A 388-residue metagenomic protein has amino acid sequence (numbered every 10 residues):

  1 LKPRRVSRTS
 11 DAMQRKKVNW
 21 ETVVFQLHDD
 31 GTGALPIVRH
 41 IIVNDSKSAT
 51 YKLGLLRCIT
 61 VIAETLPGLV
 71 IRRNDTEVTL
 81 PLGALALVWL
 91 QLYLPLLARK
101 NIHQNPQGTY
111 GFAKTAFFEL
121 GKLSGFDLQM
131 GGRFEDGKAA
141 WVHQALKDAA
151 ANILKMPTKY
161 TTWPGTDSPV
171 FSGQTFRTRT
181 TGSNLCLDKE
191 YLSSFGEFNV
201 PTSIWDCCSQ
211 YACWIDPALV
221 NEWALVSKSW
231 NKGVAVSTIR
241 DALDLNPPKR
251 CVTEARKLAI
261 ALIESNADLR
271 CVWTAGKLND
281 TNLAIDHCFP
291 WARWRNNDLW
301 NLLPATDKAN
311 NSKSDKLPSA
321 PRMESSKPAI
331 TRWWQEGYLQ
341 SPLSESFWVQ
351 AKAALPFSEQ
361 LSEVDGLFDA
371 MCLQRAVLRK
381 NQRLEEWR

Functional and structural regions predicted by a protein language model:
P3-K17, R375-R388: Short amphipathic alpha-helical segments
P3-V6, M13-A255, S319-E336: Mixed-charge, low-complexity interaction segments
I41-A49, E264, A292-N296: Short, charged/polar micro-motifs that form catalytic or ligand-binding hotspots
T60, E64-P67, E264, A275 (+3 more regions): Hydrophobic/aromatic-lined pockets within catalytic cores
T253-A284, T306: Short cysteine-rich loop/turn motifs with clustered Cys
V272-P304, K313-P328: Histidine-centered nuclease catalytic patch
S314, P318-R388: C-terminal structured domain segments
